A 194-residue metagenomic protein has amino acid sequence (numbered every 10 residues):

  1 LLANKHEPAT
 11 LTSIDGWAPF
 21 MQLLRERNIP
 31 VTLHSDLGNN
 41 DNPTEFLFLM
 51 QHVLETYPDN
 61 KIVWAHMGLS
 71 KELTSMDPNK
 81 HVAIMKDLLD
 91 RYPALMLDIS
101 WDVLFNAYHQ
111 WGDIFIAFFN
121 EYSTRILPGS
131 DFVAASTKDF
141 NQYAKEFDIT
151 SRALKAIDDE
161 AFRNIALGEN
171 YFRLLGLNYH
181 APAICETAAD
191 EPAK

Functional and structural regions predicted by a protein language model:
L1-N4, L37-N39, G68-S70, D102-L104 (+3 more regions): Short, solvent-exposed loop/turn segments at secondary-structure junctions
L2-A3, L33, L97, T150: Generic signal for short, ordered secondary-structure residues within or immediately flanking folded domains
N4, P8, L154-K155: Short coil/turn segments at secondary-structure junctions
A9-P128: Catalytic pocket-lining loop regions of alpha/beta-barrel enzymes, especially the amidohydrolase/enolase/GH5 lineages
S123-L127, V133-K194: Mid-to-C-terminal alpha-helical segments outside catalytic/metal-binding sites
